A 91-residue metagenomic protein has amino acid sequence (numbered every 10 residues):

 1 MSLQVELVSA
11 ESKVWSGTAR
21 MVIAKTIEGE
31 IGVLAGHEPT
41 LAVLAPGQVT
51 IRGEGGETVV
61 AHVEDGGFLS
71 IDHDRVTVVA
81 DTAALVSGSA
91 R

Functional and structural regions predicted by a protein language model:
Q4-R91: Compact, glycine-rich, soluble single-domain proteins
